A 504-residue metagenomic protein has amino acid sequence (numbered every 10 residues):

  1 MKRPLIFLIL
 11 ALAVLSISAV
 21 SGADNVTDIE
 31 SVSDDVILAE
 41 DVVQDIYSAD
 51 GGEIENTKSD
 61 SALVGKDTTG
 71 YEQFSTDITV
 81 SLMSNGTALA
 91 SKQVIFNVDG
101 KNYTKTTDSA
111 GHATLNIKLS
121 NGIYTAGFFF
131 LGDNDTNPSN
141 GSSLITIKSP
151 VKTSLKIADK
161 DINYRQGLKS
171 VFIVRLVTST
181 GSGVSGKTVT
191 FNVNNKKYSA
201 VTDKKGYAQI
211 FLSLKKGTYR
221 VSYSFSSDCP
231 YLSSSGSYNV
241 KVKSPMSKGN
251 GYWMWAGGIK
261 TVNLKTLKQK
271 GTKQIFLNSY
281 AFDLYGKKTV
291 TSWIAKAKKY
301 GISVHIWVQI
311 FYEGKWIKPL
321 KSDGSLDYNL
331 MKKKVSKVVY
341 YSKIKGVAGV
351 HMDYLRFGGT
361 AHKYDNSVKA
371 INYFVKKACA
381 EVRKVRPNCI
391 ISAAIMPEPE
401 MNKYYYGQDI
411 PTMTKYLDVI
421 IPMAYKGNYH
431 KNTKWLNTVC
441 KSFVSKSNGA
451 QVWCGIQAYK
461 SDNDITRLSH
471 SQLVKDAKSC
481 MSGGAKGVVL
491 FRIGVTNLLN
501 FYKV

Functional and structural regions predicted by a protein language model:
A23-T69, S75, M83-S84: Low-complexity, acidic Ser/Thr/Pro-rich repeat tracts that form intrinsically disordered stalk/linker regions of very
G65-G86, F128, D161, R165-G181 (+1 more regions): Beta-strand-rich structural segments
V98, I123-S143, V193, K216-Y238: Enriched for extracellular/lumenal, surface-exposed ectodomains of secreted and cell-surface proteins
K243-K273, I310, A393-P397, Y459 (+1 more regions): Boundary/entry segment of secreted carbohydrate-active catalytic domains
G249-M254, V290-K298, S303-K345, V474-D476: Active-site-adjacent "subsite" loops/lids of carbohydrate-active enzymes
G251-W255, H305-Q309, A370-G407, A450-S461: Aromatic-lined carbohydrate-recognition surfaces of secreted/lumenal glycan-active proteins
L277-D283, A348, M352-D353, Y405-K434 (+1 more regions): Aromatic- and acid-rich polysaccharide-binding/catalytic face of secreted or lumenal carbohydrate-active enzymes
P422-T433, A450-V504: Substrate-binding cleft of secreted/luminal carbohydrate-active enzymes
